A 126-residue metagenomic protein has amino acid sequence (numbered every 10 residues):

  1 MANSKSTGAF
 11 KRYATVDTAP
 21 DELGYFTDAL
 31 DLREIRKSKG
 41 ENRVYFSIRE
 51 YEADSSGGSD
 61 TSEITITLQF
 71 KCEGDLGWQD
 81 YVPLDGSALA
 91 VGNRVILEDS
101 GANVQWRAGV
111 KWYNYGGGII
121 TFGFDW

Functional and structural regions predicted by a protein language model:
A2-E22, K111-W126: C-terminal interaction-tip segments
N3, T15-K39, A53-E63, A88-R94: Surface-exposed ligand/attachment interfaces on beta-rich extracellular proteins
A9-A14, Q79-A90: Solvent-exposed serine/threonine-rich low-complexity stretches and specific carbohydrate-binding patches
F10, P20, F26-A29, E73-Y81: Tryptophan-centered short beta-strand motifs
G40-I48, D99-I119: Noncatalytic modules at the cell exterior or secretory-pathway interfaces, chiefly beta-strand-rich lectin/adhesion
A53, E73, Y113-Y115: Short coil/turn motifs at secondary-structure junctions
G57-Q79, T121-D125: Short, surface-exposed beta-strand/strand-loop-strand elements in extracellular ectodomains
G86, V91-S100, W106: Beta-strand-rich solenoidal segments
